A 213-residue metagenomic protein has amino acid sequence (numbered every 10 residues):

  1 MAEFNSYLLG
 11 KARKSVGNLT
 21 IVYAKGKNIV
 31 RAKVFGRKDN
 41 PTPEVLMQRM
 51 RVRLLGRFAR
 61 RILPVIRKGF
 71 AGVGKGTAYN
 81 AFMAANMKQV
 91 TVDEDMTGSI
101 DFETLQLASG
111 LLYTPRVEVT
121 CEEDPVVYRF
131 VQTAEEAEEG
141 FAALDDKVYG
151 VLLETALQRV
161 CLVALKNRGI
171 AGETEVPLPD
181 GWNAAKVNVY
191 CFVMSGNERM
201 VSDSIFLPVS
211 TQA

Functional and structural regions predicted by a protein language model:
M1-P115: Long, polar/Ser/Thr-enriched low-complexity segments that form simple helices or flexible linkers at protein ends
V73-A213: Charged linear interaction tracts used for macromolecular binding and regulation
